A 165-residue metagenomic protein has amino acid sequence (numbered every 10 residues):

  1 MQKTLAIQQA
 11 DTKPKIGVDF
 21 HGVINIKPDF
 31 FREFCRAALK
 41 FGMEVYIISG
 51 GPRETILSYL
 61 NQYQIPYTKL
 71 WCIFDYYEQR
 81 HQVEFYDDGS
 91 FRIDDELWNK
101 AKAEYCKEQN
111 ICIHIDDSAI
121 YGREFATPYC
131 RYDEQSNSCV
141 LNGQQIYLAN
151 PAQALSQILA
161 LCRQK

Functional and structural regions predicted by a protein language model:
M1-F85, Q153, L159-C162: Alpha-helical substrate-recognition element adjacent to the catalytic core
L57-K165: C-terminal cap/substrate-recognition subdomain and adjoining C-terminal extension of metal-dependent phosphatase-like
